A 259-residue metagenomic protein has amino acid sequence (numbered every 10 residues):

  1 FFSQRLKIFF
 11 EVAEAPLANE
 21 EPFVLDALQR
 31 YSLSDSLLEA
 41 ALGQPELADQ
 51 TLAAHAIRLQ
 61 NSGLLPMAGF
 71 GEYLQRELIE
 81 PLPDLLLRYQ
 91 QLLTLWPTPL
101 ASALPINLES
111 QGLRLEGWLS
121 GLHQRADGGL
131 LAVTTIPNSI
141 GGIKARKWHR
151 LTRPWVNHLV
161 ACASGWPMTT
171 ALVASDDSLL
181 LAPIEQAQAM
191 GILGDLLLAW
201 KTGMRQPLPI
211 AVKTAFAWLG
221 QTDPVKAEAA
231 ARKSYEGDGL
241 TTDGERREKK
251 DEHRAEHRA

Functional and structural regions predicted by a protein language model:
F1-A259: Structural signature of nuclease core domains in nucleic-acid processing machines
